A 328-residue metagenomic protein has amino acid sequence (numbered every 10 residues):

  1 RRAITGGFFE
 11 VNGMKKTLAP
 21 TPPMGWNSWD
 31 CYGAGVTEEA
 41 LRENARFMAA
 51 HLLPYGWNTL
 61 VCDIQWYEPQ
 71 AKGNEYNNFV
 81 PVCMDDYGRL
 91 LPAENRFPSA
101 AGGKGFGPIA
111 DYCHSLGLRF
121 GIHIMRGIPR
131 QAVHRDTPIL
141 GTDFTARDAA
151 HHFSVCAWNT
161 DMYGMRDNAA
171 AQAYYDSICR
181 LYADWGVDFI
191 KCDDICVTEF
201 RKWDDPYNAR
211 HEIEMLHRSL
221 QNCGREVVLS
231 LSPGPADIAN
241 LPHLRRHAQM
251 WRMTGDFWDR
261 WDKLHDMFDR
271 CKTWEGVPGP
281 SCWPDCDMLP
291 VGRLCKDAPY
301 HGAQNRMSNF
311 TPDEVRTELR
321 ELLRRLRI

Functional and structural regions predicted by a protein language model:
R1-T17: Extended acidic/polar, glycine-enriched regions that form or flank non-catalytic beta-rich accessory modules
K16-T21, L53-Y55, C113-S115, A183-D184 (+3 more regions): Extracellular/periplasmic catalytic domains that process cell-envelope and extracellular macromolecules
L18, P23-S28, G56-D63, R119-I124 (+5 more regions): Structural recognition of the beta-strand scaffold that forms the well-ordered cores of secreted hydrolase catalytic
W29-C31, Q65-Y67, M125-P129, I195-V197 (+2 more regions): Active-site beta-loop-alpha junctions enriched in small/polar residues
Y32-T37: Short, solvent-exposed loop/turn elements at domain surfaces
N44, M48-D205: Aromatic-lined carbohydrate-binding/catalytic grooves of carbohydrate-active enzymes
D161-R166, A173, S177, Q221-I328: Glycan-recognition surfaces
L181-V227, L231-P235: Extracytoplasmic, non-cytosolic globular domains
